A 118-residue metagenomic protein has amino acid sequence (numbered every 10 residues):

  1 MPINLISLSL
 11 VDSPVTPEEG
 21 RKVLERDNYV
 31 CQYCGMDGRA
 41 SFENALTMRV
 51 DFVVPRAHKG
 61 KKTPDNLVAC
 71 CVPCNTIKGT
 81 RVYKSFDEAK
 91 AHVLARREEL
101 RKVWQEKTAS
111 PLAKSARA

Functional and structural regions predicted by a protein language model:
M1-E18, M36-R39, K90-A118: A boundary/linker detector
S7-L10, K22, V50-D51, K62 (+1 more regions): Structured catalytic/translocation cores of nucleotide/phosphate-coupled proteins
P14-K22, V54-K61: Short, intrinsically disordered, charge-biased short linear motifs at domain edges
V15-M48, C71: Short cysteine-rich loop/turn motifs with clustered Cys
M36-A69, Y83: Histidine-centered nuclease catalytic patch
R39, T76-G79: Short functional micro-motifs and their immediate structural scaffolds
R56, C74-I77: Hydrophobic alpha-helical segments
